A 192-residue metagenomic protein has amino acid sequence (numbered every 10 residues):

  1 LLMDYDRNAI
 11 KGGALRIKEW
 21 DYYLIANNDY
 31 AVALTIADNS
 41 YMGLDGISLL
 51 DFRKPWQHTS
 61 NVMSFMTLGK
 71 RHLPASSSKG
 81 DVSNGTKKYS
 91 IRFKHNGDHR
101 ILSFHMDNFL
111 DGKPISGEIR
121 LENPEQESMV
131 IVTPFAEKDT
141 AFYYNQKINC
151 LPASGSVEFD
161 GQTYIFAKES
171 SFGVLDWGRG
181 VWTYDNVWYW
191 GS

Functional and structural regions predicted by a protein language model:
L1-S192: Structured soluble/peripheral alpha/beta segments that form catalytic or ligand/cofactor-binding pockets
